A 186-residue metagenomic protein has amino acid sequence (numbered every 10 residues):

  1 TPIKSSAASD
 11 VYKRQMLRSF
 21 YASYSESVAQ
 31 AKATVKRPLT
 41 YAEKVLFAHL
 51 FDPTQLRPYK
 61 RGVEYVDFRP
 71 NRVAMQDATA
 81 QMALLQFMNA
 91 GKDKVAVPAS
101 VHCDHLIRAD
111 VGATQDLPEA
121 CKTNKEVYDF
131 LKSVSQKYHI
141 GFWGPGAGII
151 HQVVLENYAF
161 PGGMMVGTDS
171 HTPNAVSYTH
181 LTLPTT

Functional and structural regions predicted by a protein language model:
T1-A8, Y12, H180, T186: Single conserved hydrophobic/aromatic residue that forms the stacking wall/gate of nucleotide- or nucleobase-binding
S9-A22: Charged, compositionally biased N-terminal leader segments and the immediate start of the first structured element
L17, Y24, T34-L181: Long, structured ligand/cofactor-binding scaffold of large enzymes
A29-Q30: Eukaryotic low-complexity, mixed-charge intrinsically disordered interaction/regulatory segments enriched in acidic
